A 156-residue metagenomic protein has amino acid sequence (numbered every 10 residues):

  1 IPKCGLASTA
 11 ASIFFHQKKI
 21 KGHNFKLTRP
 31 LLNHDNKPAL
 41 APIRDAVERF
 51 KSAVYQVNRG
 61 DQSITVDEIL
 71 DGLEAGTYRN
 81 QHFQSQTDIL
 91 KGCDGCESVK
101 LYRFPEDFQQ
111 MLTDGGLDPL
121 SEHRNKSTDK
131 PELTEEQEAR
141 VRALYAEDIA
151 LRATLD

Functional and structural regions predicted by a protein language model:
I1-D156: Membrane-interface amphipathic segments in extracytoplasmic regions
